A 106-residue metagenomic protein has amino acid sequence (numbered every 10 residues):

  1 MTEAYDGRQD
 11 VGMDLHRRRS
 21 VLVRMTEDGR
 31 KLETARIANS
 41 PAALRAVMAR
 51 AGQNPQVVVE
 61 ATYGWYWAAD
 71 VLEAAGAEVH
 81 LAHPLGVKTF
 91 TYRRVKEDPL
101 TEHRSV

Functional and structural regions predicted by a protein language model:
M1-V106: Phosphate- and other anionic-substrate recognition elements at nucleic-acid/protein interfaces
